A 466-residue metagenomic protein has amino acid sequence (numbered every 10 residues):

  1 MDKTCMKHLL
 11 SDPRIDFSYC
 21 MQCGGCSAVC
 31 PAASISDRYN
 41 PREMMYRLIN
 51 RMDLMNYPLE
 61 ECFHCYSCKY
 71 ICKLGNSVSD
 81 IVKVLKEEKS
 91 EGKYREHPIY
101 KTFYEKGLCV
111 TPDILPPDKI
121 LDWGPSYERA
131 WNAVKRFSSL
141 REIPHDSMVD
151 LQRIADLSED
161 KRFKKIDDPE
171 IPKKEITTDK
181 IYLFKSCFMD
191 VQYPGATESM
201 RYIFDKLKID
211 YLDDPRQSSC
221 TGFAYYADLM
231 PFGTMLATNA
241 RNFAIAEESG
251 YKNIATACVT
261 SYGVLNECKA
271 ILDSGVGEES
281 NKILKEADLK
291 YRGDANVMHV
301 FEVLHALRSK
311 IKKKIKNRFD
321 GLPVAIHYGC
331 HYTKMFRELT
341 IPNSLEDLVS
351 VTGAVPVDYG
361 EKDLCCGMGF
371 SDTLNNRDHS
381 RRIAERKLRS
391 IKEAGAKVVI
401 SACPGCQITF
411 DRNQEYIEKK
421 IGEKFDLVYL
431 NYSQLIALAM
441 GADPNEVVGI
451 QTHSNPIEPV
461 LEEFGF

Functional and structural regions predicted by a protein language model:
M1-T4, A33-M55, S77-K101, H379 (+1 more regions): Non-heme iron-sulfur electron-transfer modules
D2-Q22, M44-C65, H379-R389: Ferredoxin-like iron-sulfur electron-transfer modules
D16-A33, N56-N76, D363: Cysteine-centered iron-sulfur cluster-binding motifs in ferredoxin-type domains/subunits of redox enzymes
M21-A28, R42, E198-R201: Short amphipathic alpha-helical segments
S27-A33, D37, K69-G75, S79 (+5 more regions): Cys/His-rich zinc-coordinating "finger/knuckle" motifs
R51-V82, K86, A244-E247, Y251-A257: Hydrophobic/aromatic-rich structural module bridging two neighboring secondary-structure elements via a short loop
V84-F466: Iron-sulfur cluster-binding electron-transfer modules in prokaryotic oxidoreductases
